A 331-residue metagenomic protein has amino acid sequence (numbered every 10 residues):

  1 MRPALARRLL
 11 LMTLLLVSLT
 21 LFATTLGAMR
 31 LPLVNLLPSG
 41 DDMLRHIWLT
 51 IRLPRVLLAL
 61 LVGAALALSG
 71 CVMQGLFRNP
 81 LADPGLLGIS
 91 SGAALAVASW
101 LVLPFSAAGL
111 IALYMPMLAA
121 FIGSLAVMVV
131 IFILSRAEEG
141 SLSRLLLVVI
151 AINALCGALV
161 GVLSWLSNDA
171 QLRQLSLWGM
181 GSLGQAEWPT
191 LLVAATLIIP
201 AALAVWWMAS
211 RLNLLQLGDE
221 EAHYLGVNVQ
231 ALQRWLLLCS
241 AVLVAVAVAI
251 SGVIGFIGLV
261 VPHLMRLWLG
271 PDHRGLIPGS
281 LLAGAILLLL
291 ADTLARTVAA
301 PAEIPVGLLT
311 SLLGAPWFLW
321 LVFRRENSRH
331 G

Functional and structural regions predicted by a protein language model:
M1-G331: Alpha-helical transmembrane segments in inner-membrane proteins
